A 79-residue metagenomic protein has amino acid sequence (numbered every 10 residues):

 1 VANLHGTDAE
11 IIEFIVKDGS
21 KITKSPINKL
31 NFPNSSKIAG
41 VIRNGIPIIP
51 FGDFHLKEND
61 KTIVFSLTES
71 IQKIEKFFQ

Functional and structural regions predicted by a protein language model:
V1-I12: Long, charged amphipathic helices and adjacent flexible linkers at domain junctions
E13-F78: Cytosolic Rossmann-like ligand/nucleotide-binding regulatory domains
